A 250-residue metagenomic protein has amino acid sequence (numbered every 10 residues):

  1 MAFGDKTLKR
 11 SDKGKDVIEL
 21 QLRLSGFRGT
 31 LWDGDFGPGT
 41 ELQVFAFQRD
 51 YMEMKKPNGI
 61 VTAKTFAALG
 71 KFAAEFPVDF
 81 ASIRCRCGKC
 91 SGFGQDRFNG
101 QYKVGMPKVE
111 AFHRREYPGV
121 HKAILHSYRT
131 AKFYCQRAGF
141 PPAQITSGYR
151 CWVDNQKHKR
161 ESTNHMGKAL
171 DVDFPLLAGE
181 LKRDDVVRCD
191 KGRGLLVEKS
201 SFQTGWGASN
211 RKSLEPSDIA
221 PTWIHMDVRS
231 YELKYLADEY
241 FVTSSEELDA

Functional and structural regions predicted by a protein language model:
F3-D12, G29-G34, M54-P57, V109-A123 (+2 more regions): Second-shell loop/turn segments in exported
G4, A68-R84: Intrinsically disordered, low-complexity Ser/Thr-rich linker and spacer segments in cell-wall-related proteins
T7-F72: Short acidic, glycine/serine/threonine-rich helix-capping segments at coil-helix boundaries
D16, G29-D35, M54, H126-R129 (+4 more regions): Catalytic phosphate/metal-binding cores of nucleic-acid and nucleotide-processing enzymes, i.e., regions that mediate
W32-D33, K56-N58, G139-Y149, S201-S217: Surface-exposed patches in mature extracellular/periplasmic domains of secreted proteins
D79-F140: Active-site acidic/histidine clusters and adjacent loop/turn architecture that either coordinate catalytic ions
C135-R137, A143-H165: Active-site-adjacent substructure of cysteine-protease-like catalytic cores
E161-L170, F174-A250: Catalytic cores and adjacent binding grooves of peptidoglycan-active enzymes
